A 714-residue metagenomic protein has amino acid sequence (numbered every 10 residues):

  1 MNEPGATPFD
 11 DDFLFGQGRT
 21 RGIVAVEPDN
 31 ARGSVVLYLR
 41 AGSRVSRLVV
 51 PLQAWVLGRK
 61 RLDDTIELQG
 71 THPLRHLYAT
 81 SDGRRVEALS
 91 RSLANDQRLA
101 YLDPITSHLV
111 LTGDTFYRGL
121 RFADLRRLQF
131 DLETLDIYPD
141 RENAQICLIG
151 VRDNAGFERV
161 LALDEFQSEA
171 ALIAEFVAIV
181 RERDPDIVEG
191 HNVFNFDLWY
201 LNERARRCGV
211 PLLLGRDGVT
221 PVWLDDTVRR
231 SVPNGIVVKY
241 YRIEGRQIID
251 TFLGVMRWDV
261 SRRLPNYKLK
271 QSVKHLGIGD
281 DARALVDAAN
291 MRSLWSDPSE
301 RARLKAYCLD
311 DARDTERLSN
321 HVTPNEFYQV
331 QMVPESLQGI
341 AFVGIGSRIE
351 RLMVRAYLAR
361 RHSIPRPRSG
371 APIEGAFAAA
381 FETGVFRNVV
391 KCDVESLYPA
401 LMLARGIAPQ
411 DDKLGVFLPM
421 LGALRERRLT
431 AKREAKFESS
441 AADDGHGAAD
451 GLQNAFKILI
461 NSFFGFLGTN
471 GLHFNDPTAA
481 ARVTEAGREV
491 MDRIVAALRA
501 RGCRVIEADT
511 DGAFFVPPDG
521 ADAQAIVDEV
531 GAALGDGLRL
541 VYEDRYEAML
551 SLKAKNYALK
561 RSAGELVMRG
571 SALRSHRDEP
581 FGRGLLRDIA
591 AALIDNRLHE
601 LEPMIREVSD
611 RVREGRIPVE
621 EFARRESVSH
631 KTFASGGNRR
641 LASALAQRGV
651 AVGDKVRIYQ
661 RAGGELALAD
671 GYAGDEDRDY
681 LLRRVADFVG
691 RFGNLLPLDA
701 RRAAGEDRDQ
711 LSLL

Functional and structural regions predicted by a protein language model:
N2-D63, H108, D114-E189: Conserved RNase H-like, two-metal-ion catalytic cores of nucleic-acid enzymes
N2-P4, N290-S396, A400-L403, D443-E489 (+4 more regions): Common nucleic-acid-contacting/processivity interface regions adjacent to the catalytic cores of nucleic-acid enzymes
F116-F157, L421-F474: Active-site cores of enzymes that catalyze phosphoryl transfer or operate on phosphate-rich substrates
L161-L163, Q167, D184, V188 (+2 more regions): Active-site-proximal helix-loop-helix substrate-binding element of RNase H-like nuclease domains
D197-R206, E395-P409: Short active-site loop/helix that positions an aromatic residue
R428, G502-V516: Catalytic palm active-site di-aspartate
A513-I526: Catalytic palm subdomain of template-directed nucleic-acid polymerases, centered on the conserved carboxylate motif
Q524-G531, G535-L714: C-terminal, non-catalytic extensions of nucleic-acid polymerases
